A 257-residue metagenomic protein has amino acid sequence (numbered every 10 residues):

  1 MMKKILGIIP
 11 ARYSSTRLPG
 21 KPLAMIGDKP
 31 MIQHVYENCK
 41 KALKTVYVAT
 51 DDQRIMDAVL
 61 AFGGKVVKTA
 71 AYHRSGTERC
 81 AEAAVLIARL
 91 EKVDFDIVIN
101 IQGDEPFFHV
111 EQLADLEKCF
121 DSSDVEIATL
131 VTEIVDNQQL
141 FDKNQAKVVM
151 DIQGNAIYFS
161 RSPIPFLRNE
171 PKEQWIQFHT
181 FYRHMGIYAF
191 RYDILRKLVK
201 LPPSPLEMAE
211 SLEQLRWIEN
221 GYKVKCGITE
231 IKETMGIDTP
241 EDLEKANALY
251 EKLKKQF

Functional and structural regions predicted by a protein language model:
K4-T50: N-terminal glycine-rich phosphate-binding loop and ensuing alpha1 helix
Y13, A70-G76, I231-E233: Short, acidic/turn-prone active-site loops that include or flank metal/cofactor- and phosphate-binding residues
A42, F62-G63, I152: Short, structured coil segments at secondary-structure junctions
L43, V93-F95, S123-E126, Y222: Short, high-confidence coil segments that cap the C-terminus of an alpha-helix and link into the following beta-strand
Y47, R54-I101, E105-D115: Short phosphate-binding loop-to-helix
T50-D51, F108, F190, D238: A conserved hydrophobic position in a structured secondary element of the catalytic/binding core that shapes
H109-S204: Conserved core of the sugar-phosphate nucleotidyltransferase
W175-F257: Conserved alpha/beta core of the MobA/IspD/sugar-nucleotide pyrophosphorylase nucleotidyltransferase superfamily
